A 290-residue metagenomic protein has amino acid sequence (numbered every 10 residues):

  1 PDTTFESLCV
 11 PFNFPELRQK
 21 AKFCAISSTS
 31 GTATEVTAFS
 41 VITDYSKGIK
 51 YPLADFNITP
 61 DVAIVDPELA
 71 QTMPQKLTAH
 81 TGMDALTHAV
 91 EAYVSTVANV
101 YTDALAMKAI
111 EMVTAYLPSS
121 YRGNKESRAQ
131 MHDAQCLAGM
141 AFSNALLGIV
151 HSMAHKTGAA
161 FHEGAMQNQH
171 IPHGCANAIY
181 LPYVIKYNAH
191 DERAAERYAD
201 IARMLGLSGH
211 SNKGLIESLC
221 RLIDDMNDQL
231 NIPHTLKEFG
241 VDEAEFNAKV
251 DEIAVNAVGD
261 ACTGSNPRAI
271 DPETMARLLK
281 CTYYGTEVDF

Functional and structural regions predicted by a protein language model:
P1-F39: Proline/glycine-rich low-complexity loops and linkers
D2-T3, A21-S27, S40, D61-A63 (+3 more regions): Structural motif
F12, S28-G31, L69, K156 (+1 more regions): Acidic, glycine-rich active-site loops and adjacent beta-strand->loop/helix elements that engage anionic groups
T37-A145, E273: Carboxylate- and glycine-rich phosphate/diphosphate-binding segment that chelates Mg2+/Mn2+
N57, A202-F290: C-terminal charged capping/lid subdomain of soluble metabolic enzymes
L86-V90, M131-G139, M153, L181 (+4 more regions): Short alpha-helical scaffolding segments that buttress acidic/His motifs in well-ordered protein cores
A92-L222: Active-site segments that bind and position negatively charged phosphate/pyrophosphate groups
